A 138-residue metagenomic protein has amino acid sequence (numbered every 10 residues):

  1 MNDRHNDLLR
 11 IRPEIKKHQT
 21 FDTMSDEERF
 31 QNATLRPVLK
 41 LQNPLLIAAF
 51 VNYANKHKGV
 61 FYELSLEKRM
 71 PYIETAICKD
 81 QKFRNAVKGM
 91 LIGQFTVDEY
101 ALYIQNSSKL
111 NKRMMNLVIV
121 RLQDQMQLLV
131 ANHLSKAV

Functional and structural regions predicted by a protein language model:
M1-P37: N-terminal leader/targeting peptides and immediately adjacent processing regions
N32-E63: Short, well-structured hydrophobic secondary-structure segments
K58-I73, Q125, V130-N132: Membrane-interacting alpha-helical segments
S65-M115: Amphipathic protein-protein interaction modules
N106-V138: Long, highly charged low-complexity segments enriched in Glu/Asp and Lys/Arg with interspersed Ser/Thr
